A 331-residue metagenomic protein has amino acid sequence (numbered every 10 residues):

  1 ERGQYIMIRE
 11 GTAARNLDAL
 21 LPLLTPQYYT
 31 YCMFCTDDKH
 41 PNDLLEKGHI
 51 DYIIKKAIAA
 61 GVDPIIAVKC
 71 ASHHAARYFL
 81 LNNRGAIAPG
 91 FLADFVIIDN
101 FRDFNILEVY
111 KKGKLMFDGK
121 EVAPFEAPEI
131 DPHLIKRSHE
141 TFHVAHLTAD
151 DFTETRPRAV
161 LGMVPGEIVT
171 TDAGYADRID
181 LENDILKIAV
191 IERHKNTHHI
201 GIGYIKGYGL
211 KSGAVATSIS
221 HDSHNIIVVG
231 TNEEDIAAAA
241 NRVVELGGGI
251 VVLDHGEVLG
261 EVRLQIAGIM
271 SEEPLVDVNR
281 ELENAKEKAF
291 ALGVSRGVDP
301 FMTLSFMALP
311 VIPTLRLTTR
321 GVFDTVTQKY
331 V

Functional and structural regions predicted by a protein language model:
E1, I8-E10, M33-T36, K69 (+1 more regions): General beta-strand structural signal in soluble alpha/beta enzymes
E1, L17-L24: Distinct, well-ordered alpha-helical segments
G3, Y29-Y31, G247: A general structural motif
M7-A14, Y28-G48, H221-V228: Short acidic/histidine-rich active-site segments
A13-N16, H73-A75: Short acidic loop-to-helix transition motifs that present clustered carboxylates
P22-Y29, G61: Catalytic-core region of carbohydrate-active enzymes that cleave or remodel glycosidic bonds
L45-G61, I65-V331: Active-site microenvironment of metallo-dependent hydrolases
